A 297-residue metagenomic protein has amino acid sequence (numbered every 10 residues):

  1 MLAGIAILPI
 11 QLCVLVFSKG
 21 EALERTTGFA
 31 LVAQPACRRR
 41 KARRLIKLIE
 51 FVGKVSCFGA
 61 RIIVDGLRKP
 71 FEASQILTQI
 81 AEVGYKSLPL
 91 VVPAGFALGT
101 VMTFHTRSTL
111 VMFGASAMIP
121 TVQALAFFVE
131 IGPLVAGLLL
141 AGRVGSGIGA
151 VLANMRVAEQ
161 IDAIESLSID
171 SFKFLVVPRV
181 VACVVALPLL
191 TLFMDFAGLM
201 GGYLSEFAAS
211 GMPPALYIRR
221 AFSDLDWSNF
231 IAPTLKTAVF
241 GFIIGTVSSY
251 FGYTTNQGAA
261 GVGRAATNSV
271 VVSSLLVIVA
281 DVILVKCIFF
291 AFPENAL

Functional and structural regions predicted by a protein language model:
Q34-I76, F251-N256: Short, membrane-interfacial amphipathic segments enriched in basic
L67-P93, V271-S274: Membrane-interface helix starts
E82, L90, A94, A115-I148 (+3 more regions): Loop-to-helix entry region at the N-terminal start of transmembrane alpha-helices in multi-pass membrane transporters
L90-H105, I283: Hydrophobic alpha-helical transmembrane segments of multi-pass membrane transport/permease proteins
H105-V129, F196-A238, T246-A266, I288-L297: Membrane-interfacial helix-loop-helix connectors in multipass membrane proteins
L152-V177, G258-V262: Short cytoplasmic-facing helical segments at TM-TM junctions of multi-pass membrane proteins
D170-T191, A265, S269: Start (N-cap) of specific transmembrane helices in multi-pass transporter permeases
K173-V180, V272-F292: Hydrophobic alpha-helical transmembrane segments of integral membrane proteins
